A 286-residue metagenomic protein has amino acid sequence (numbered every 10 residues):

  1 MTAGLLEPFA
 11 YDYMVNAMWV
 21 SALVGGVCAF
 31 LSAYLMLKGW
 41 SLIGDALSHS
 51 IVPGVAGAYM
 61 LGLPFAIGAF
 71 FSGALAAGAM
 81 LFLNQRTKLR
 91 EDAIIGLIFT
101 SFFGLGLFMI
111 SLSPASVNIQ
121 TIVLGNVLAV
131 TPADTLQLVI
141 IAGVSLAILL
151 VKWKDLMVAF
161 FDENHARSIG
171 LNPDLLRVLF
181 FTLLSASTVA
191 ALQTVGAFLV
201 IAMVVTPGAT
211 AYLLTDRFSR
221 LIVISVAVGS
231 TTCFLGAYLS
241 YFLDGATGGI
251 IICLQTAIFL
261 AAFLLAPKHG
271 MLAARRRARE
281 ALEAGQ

Functional and structural regions predicted by a protein language model:
A3-D12, G26-L37, G54-P64, L156-H165 (+2 more regions): Short juxtamembrane and helix-loop transition motifs at transmembrane-helix boundaries in membrane proteins
G4-N16, T87, E91-K154, L179: Transmembrane helix-bundle core of multi-pass membrane transporters and related energy-transducing complexes
A17-V20, A66-G73, D92, G96 (+3 more regions): Loop-to-transmembrane alpha-helix initiation sites
A22, G26-F30, A74-A79, L105 (+5 more regions): Generic alpha-helical transmembrane segments of integral inner-membrane proteins, especially permease/transport modules
A33-A115, A211-V223, S240-L243, P267: Short loop segments and helix-boundary regions at transmembrane helix junctions of multi-pass inner-membrane proteins
T135-P207: Helix-loop-helix "hairpin" substructures at the membrane interface of multi-pass membrane proteins
F198-G249: Transmembrane alpha-helical segments in multi-pass inner-membrane proteins
G245-Q286: Cytosolic-side transmembrane-helix boundaries in multi-pass membrane proteins
